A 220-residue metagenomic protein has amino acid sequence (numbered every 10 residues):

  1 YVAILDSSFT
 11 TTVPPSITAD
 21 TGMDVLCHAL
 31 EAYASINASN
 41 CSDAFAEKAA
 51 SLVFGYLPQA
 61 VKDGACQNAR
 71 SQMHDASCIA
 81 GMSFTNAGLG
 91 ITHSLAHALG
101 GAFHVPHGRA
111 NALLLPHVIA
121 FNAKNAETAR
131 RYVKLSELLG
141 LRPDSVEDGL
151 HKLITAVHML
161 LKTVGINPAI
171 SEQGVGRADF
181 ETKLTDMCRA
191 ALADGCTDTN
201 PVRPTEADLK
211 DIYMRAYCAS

Functional and structural regions predicted by a protein language model:
Y1-A38, R130-K134, L138, K162: A glycine/threonine-rich phosphate-anchoring loop and its flanking beta-alpha core in nucleotide/phosphate-binding
S16-I79, S83: C-terminal and late-domain segments of enzyme folds
L26-L30, M73-G81, L95, L115-V118 (+4 more regions): Short alpha-helical scaffolding segments that buttress acidic/His motifs in well-ordered protein cores
I36-F45, A60-Q72, A87-T92, E147-L150 (+2 more regions): Flexible, glycine/charged-enriched surface loops at secondary-structure junctions
C78-N111, D194-T199: Glycine-rich phosphate/pyrophosphate-binding beta-alpha loops
A102-T182, A219: Gly/Pro-rich interdomain helix-loop hinge
D179-S220: Short, amphipathic C-terminal "tail helix"
